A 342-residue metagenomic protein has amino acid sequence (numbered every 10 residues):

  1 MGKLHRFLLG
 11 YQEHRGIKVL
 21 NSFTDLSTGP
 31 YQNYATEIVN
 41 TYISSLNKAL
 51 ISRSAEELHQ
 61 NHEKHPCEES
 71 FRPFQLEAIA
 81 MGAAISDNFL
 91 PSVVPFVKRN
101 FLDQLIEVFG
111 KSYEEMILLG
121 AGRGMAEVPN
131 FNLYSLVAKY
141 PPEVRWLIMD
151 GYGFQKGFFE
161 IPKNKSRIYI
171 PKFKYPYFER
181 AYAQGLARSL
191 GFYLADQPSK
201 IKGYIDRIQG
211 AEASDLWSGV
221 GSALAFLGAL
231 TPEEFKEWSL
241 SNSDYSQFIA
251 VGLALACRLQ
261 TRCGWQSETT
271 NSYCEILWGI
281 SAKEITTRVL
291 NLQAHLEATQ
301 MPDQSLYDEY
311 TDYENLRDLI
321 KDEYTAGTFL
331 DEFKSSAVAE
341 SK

Functional and structural regions predicted by a protein language model:
M1-K342: Mature, well-folded catalytic/scaffold domains that follow N-terminal targeting or propeptide regions
